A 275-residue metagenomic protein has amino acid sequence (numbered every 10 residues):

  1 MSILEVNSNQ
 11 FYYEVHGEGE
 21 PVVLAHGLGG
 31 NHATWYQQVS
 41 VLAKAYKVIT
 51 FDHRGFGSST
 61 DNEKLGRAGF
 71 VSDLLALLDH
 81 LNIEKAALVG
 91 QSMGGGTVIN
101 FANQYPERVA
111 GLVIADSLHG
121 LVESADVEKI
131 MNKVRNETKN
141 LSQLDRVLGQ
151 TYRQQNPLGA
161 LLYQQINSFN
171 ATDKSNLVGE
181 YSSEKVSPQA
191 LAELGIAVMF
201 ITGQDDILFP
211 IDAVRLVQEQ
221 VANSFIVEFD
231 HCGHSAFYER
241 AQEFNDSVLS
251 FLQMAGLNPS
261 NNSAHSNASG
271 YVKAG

Functional and structural regions predicted by a protein language model:
N9-D61: Conserved HGGG/HGGXW glycine-rich cap/lid loop of the alpha/beta-hydrolase fold
G69-A86: Conserved acidic catalytic loop of the alpha/beta-hydrolase fold
G90, G94, V98: Gly/Ala-rich beta-loop-alpha elbow adjacent to hydrolase catalytic centers
I99-Q104, A110-K139: Flexible "cap/lid" loop of the alpha/beta hydrolase fold
V122-A125, K139-E193: Conserved alpha/beta-hydrolase catalytic His-Asp/Glu region
L194, F200-T202: Short beta-strand/loop motif that positions the catalytic acidic residue of the alpha/beta-hydrolase fold
D205-F209: Acidic catalytic loop of the alpha/beta-hydrolase fold
S224-G275: Catalytic active-site module of serine/aspartate enzymes centered on a nucleophile-bearing elbow/loop
